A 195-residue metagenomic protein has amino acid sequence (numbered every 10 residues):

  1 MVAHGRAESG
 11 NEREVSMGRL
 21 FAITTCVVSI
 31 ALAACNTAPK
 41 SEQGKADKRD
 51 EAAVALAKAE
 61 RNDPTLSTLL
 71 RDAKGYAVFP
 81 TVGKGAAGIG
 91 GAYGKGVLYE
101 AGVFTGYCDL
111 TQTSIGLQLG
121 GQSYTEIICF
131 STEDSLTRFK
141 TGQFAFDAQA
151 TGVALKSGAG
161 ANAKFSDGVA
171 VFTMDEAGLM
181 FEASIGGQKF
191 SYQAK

Functional and structural regions predicted by a protein language model:
E8-S9: Short linear/disordered segments characteristic of secreted peptide precursors and small low-complexity proteins
E12-T24: Bacterial N-terminal signal peptides that target proteins for export
L32-A34: C-terminal motif of bacterial Sec signal peptides marking the signal peptidase cleavage site
N36-K195: Small-residue-enriched, tightly packed secondary-structure blocks
